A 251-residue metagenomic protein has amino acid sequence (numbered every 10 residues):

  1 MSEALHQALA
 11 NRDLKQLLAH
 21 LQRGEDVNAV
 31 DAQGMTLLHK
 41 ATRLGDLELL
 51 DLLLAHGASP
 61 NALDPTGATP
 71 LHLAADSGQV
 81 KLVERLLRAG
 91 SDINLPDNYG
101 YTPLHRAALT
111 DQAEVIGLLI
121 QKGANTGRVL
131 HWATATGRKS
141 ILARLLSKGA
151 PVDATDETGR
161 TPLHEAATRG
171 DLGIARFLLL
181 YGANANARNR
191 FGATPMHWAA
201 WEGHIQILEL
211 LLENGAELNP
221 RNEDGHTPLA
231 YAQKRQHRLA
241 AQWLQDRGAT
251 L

Functional and structural regions predicted by a protein language model:
M1-Q7, G117-A135, R144-K148, Y181 (+3 more regions): Ankyrin-repeat-protein effector appendages
M1-R23, A32-M35, A55, Q121 (+1 more regions): Intrinsically disordered, low-complexity regulatory segments in ankyrin-centric signaling systems
Q7-N11, K40-G45, L73-Q79, R106-Q112 (+4 more regions): Ankyrin repeat A-helix N-terminal signature
D13-L21, D46-L54, Q79-L87, Q112-I120 (+4 more regions): Ankyrin repeat structural motif
G127-A193: Eukaryotic tandem repeat interaction scaffolds
